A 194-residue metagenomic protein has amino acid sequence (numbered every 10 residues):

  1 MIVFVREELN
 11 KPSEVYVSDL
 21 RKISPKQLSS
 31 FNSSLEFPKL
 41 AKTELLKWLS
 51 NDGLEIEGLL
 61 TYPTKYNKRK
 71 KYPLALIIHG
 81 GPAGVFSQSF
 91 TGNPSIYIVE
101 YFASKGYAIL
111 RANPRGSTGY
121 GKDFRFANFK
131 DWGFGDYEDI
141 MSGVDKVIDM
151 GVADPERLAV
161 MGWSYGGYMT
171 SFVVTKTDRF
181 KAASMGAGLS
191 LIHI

Functional and structural regions predicted by a protein language model:
M1-H193: Serine-hydrolase catalytic core recognition
